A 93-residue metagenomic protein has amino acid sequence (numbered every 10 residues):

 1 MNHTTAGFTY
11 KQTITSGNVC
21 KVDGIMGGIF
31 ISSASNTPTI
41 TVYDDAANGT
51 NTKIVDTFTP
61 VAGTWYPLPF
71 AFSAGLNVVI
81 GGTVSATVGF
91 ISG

Functional and structural regions predicted by a protein language model:
M1-G24, A34, G81-G93: C-terminal interaction-tip segments
A6, V19-K21, G49-T59: Local beta-strand/beta-hairpin segments that build beta-sheet-rich folds
I25-M26, I31, I54: A broad structural signal for short, well-ordered beta-strand segments within beta-sheet-rich domains
G27-I29, P69-T83: Noncatalytic modules at the cell exterior or secretory-pathway interfaces, chiefly beta-strand-rich lectin/adhesion
S35-D56, T87-I91: Short, surface-exposed beta-strand/strand-loop-strand elements in extracellular ectodomains
V61-P67: Aromatic sugar-binding surface patches on proteins that engage polysaccharides or sugar-phosphate polymers
